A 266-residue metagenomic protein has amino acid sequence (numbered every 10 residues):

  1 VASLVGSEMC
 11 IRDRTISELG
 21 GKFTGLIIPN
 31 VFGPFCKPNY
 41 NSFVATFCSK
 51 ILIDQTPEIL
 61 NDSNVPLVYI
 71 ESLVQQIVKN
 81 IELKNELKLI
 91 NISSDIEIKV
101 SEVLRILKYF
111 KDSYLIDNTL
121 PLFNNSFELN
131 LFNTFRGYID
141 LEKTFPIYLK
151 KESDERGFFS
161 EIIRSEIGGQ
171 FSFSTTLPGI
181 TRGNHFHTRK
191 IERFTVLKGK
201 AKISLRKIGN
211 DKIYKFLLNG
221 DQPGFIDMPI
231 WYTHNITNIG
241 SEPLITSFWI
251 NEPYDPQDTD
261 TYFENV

Functional and structural regions predicted by a protein language model:
V1-G6, C10-I11: Single conserved hydrophobic/aromatic residue that forms the stacking wall/gate of nucleotide- or nucleobase-binding
D13-C36, C48-S49, Q55-P66: Conserved beta-loop-beta element that borders a ligand/cofactor-binding pocket
G33-V44, I81-N91: Glycine/proline-rich active-site loop of Rossmann-fold NAD(P)-dependent oxidoreductases
S72-L149: Mid/C-terminal beta-alpha module of Rossmann-like enzyme folds, strongest in SDR-family dehydrogenases/epimerases
K143-N184: A short glycine-rich, His/Asp/Glu-containing loop-to-beta-strand
R189-I208: Glycine- and acidic-residue-biased ligand/ion/polar-headgroup-sensing regions
K207-W231: Short acidic-glycine-tyrosine-enriched beta hairpin
G209-K212, T233, T237-V266: Double-stranded beta-helix
